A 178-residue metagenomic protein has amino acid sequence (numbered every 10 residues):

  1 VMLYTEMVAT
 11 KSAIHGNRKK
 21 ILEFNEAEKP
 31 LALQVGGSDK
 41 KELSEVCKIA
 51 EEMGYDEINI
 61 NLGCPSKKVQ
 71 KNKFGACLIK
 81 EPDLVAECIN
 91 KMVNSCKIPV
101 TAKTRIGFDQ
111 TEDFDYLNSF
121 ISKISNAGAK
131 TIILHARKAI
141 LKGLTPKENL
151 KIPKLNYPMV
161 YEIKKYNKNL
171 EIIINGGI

Functional and structural regions predicted by a protein language model:
V1-I178: Flavin-dependent oxidoreductase catalytic cores
